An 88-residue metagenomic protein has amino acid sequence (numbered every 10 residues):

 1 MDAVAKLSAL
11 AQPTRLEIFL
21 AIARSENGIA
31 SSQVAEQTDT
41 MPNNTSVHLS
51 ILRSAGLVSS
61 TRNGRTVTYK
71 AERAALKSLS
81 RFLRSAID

Functional and structural regions predicted by a protein language model:
D2-M41, N63, V67-A74: N-terminal helix-turn-helix DNA-binding core of bacterial DNA-binding proteins
L49-S50: Short, hydrophobic-biased segments on the C-terminal half of alpha helices that form "recognition helices"
G56: Glycine-centered, phosphate/nucleic-acid-interacting loop/turn motifs that mediate DNA/RNA or nucleotide
S60: Short beta-strand "wing" residues that participate in macromolecule-binding interfaces
L79: Residues that scaffold the ATP/ADP-binding catalytic core of kinase and kinase-like folds
F82-L83: Residue-level signal for well-ordered alpha-helical positions
